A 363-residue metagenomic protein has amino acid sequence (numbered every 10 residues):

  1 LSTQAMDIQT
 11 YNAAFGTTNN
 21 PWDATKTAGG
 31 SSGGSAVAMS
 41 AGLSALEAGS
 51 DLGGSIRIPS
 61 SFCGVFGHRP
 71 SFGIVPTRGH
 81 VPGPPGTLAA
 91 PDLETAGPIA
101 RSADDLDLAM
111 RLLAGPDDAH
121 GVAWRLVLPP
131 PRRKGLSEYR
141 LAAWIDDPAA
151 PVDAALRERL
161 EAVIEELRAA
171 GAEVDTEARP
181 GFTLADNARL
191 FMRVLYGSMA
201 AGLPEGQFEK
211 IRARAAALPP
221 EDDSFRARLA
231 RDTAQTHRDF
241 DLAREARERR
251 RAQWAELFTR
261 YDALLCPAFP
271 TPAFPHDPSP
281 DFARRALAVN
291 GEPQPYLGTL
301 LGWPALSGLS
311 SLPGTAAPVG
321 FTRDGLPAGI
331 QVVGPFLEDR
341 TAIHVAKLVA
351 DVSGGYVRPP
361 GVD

Functional and structural regions predicted by a protein language model:
L1-L113, L309-G329: Short glycine/serine-rich loop segments
R69-I164, A170, S353-D363: A short helix-breaking turn/cap at a secondary-structure junction
G135-W144, R193-A255, F269-P280, P318-V319 (+1 more regions): Short helix-loop capping/hinge segments that flank enzyme active sites or metal/cofactor-binding pockets
V152-R179, P204-A215, F240-Y261: Acyltransferase
R238, A342-D363: Short, gly/Ser/Thr-rich active-site loops of penicillin-recognizing serine hydrolases
L242, F274-L301: Short, surface-exposed loop/helix-turn segments at secondary-structure junctions that function as lids/hinges flanking
E256, P293-A317: Small-aliphatic-rich amphipathic alpha-helix that forms the alpha element of a beta-alpha
